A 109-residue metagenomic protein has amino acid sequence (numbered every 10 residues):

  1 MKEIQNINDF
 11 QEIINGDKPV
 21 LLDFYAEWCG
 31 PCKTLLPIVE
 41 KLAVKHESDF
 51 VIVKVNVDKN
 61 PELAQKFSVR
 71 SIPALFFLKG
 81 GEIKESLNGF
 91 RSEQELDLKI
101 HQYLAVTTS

Functional and structural regions predicted by a protein language model:
K2-P19: A short beta-strand-turn-helix
E12-I13, L63, K99: CheY-like receiver
D17-K18, Y25-W28, S71: Short pre-active-site segment immediately N-terminal to redox-active cysteine/selenocysteine motifs in thiol-based
D17-P19, L36-V55: Conserved helix-turn-beta segment immediately C-terminal to the redox Cys motif in thioredoxin-like folds
F24-I38: Conserved redox-active cysteine motifs that mediate thiol-disulfide chemistry, especially di-cysteine Cys-X(1-2)-Cys
V57-A64: Structural microenvironment flanking redox-active thiols in thiol-disulfide oxidoreductases
F67-F76: Structural micro-motif
F76-S109: Non-catalytic, surface beta->alpha helical segment in thiol-disulfide oxidoreductase systems
